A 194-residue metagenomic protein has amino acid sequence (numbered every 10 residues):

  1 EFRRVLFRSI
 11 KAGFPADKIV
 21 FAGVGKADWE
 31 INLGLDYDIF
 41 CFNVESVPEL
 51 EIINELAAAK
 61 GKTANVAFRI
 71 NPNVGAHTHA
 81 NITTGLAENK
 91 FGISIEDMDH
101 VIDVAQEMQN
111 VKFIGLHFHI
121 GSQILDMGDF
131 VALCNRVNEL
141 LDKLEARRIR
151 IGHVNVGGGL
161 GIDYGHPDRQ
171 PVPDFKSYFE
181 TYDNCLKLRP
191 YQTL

Functional and structural regions predicted by a protein language model:
E1, V5-L6: Short, small-residue-biased leader/transition segments that mark boundaries at the very start of proteins
F7, A27-E30, P72-E88, I120-L125 (+1 more regions): Conserved radical SAM core fold
S9, A22, N71, I95-V111 (+2 more regions): Structured alpha-helical segments in the cores of large, soluble enzyme domains
K11-K18, L33-C41, A58-T63: Glycine-enriched alpha-helix->loop->beta-strand junction motifs that scaffold or abut catalytic
K18-V20, I39-C41, T63-R69, K90 (+3 more regions): Structural preference for beta-strand elements that scaffold enzyme active sites
L35-F42, A80-I93, D126-F130, G165-K176: Glycine-rich tight-turn/loop motif centered on a GG-T
S46-K112: Conserved anion-binding
S122-L194: C-terminal active-site-proximal or functional interface alpha/beta core segments in diverse enzymes
